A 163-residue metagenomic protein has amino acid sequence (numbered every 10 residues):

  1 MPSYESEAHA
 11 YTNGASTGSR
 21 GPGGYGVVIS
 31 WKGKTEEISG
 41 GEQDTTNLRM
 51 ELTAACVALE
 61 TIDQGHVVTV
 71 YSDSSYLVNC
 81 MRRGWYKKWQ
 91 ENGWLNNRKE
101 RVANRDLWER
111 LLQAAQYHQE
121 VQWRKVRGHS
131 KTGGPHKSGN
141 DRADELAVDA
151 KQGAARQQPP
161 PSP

Functional and structural regions predicted by a protein language model:
M1-R49, T53, V57-H66, M81 (+1 more regions): RNase H-like nuclease fold core
T12-P22, E37, C56-D141: RNase H catalytic domain
G93-N104, A150-P163: Short, surface-exposed, charge-dense and proline/glycine-enriched linear segments
